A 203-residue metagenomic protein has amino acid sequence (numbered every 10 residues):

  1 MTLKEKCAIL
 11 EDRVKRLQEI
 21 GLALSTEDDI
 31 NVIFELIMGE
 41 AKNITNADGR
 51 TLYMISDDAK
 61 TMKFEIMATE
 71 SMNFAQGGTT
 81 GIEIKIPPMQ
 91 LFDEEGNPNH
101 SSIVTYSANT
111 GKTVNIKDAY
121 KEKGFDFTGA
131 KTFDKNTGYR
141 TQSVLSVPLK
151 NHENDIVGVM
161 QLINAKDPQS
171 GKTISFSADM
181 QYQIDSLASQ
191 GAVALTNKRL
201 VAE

Functional and structural regions predicted by a protein language model:
M1-L36, N43-I44, N197-E203: Signal-transmission linkers at sensory-effector interfaces
G39-K42, D48-S56, K60-F64, V104-Y106 (+1 more regions): Short, hydrophobic-rich beta-strand element in sensory/regulatory alpha-beta domains
T51-P98, K121-E122, M160: GAF sensory/regulatory domain recognition with acknowledged cross-activation on helical regulatory dimers
D58-A59, K150-I156, A165-P168, Y182 (+1 more regions): Flexible loop/coil segments at beta-strand boundaries within sensory signal-transduction domains
H100-T105, K112, K117-S143, A165-S175: Signal-transducing coupling segments at domain and membrane junctions
N109-T113, V159, Y182-E203: Signal-transmission/dimerization alpha-helices at domain junctions
Q142-N151, G158: A short, aliphatic-rich beta-strand micro-motif
